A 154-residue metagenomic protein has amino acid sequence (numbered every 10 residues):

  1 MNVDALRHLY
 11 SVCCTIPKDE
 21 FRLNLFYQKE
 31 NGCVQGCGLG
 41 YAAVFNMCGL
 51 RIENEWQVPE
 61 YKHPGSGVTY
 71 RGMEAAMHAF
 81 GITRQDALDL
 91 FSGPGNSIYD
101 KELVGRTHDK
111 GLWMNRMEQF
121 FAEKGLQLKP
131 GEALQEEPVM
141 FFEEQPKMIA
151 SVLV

Functional and structural regions predicted by a protein language model:
M1-V154: Catalytic phosphate/metal-binding cores of nucleic-acid and nucleotide-processing enzymes, i.e., regions that mediate
